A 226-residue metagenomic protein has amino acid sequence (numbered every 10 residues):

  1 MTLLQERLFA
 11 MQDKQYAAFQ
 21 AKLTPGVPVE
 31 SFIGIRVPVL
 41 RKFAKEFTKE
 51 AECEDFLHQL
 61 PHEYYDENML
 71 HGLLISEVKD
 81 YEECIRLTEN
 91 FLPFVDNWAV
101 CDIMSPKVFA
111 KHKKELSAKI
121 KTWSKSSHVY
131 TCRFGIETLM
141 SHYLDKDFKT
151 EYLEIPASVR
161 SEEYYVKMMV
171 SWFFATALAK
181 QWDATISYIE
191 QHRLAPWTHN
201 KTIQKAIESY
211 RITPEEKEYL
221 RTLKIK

Functional and structural regions predicted by a protein language model:
M1-K226: Alpha-helical scaffold domains
